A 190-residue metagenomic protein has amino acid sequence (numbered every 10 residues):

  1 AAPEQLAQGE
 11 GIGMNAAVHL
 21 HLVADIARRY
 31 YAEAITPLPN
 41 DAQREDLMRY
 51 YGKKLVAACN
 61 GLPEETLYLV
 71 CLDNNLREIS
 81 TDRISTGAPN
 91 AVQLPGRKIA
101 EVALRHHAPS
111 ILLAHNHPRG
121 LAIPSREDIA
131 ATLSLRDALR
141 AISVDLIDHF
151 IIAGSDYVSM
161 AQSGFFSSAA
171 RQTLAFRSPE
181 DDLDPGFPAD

Functional and structural regions predicted by a protein language model:
A1-Q8: Long, highly charged, low-complexity intrinsically disordered interaction regions that mediate electrostatic DNA/RNA
Y31-R49: Long, charged amphipathic helices and adjacent flexible linkers at domain junctions
R49-H106, S110: Histidine/lysine/aspartate-rich catalytic loop segments that bind and position anionic ligands
T86, L133-D190: Divalent-metal-activated hydrolytic enzyme cores
P95-R97, R126-S134: Charged helix-capping and loop-helix junction motifs
R119-I123: Short, solvent-exposed loop/turn segments at secondary-structure junctions
